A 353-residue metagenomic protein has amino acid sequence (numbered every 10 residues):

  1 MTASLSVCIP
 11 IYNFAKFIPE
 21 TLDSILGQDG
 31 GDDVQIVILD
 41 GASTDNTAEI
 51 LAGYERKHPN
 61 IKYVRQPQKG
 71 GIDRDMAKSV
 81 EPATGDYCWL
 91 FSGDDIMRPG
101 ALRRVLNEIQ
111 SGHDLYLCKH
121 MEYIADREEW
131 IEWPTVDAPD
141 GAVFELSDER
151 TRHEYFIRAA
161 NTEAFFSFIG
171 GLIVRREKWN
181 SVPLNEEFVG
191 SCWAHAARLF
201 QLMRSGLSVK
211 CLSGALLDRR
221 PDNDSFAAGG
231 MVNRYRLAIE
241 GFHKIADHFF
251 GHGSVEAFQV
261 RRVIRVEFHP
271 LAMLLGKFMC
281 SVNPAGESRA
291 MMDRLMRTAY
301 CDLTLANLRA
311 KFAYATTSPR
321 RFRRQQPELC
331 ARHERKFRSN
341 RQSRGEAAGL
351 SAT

Functional and structural regions predicted by a protein language model:
M1-R236: Nucleotide-sugar donor-binding/catalytic module of glycosyltransferases that assemble extracellular/cell-envelope
A197-F200, R204, C211-T353: C-terminal subregions of glycosyltransferases and related glycan-biosynthesis enzymes
